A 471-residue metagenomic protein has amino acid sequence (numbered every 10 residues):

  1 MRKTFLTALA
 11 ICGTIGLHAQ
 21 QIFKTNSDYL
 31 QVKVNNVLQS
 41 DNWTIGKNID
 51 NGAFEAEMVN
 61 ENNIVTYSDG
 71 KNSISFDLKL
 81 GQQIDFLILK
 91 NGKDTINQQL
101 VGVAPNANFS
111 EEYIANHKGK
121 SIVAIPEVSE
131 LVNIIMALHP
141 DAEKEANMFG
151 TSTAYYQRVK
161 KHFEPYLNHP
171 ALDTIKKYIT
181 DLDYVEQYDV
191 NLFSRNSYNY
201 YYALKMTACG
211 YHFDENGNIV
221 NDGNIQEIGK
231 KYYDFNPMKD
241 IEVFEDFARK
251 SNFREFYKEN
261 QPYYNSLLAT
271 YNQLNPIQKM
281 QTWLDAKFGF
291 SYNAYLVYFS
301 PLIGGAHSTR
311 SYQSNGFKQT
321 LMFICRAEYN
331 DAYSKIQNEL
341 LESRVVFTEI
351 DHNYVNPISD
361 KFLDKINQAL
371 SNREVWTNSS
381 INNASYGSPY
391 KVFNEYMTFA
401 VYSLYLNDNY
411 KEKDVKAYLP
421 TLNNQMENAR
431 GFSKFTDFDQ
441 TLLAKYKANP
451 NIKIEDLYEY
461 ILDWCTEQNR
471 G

Functional and structural regions predicted by a protein language model:
M1-I22: Bacterial Sec-dependent N-terminal signal peptides
Q21, G52-V65, Q261-Q319: Auxiliary, metal-adjacent structural segments of Zn-dependent hydrolase domains
Q21-Q83, Q98-Y211, F432-T436, N451: N-terminal mature-domain "stem" immediately C-terminal to a signal peptide or N-terminal signal-anchor/transmembrane
F23-D41, D50-E61, Y402-G471: Pan-zinc metallopeptidase signature
L172-L274: Long, mid-chain structured domain cores
S308-L340: Active-site scaffold of zinc-dependent metalloenzymes
L340-K361: Active-site recognition of the HExxH zinc-binding catalytic motif
P357-N382: Post-HEXXH active-site segment of zinc metalloproteases
